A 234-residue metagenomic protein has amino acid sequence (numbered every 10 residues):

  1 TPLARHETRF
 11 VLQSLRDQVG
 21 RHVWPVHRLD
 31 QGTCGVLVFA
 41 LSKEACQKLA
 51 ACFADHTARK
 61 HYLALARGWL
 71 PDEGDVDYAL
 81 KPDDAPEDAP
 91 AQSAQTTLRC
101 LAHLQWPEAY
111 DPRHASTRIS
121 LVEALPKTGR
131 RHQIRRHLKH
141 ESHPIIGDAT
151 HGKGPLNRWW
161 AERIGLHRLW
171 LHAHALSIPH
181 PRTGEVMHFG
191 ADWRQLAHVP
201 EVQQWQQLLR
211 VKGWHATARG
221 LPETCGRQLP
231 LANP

Functional and structural regions predicted by a protein language model:
T1-P234: RNA pseudouridine synthases
